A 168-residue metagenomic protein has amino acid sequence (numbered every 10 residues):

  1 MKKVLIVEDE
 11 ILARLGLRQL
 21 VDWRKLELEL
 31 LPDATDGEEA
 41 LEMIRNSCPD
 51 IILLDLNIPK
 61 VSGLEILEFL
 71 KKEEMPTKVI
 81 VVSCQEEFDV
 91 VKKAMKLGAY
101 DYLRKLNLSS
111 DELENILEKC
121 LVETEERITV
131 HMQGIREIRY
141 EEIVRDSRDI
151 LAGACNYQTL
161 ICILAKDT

Functional and structural regions predicted by a protein language model:
E8, D55: Active-site residues of response regulator receiver
I11-P32, N46: Two-component/phosphorelay signaling modules centered on CheY-like receiver
D33-E42, G63-I66: Helix N-cap/capping motif at the beta->alpha junctions
P49, G63, M75-P76, M95-Y100: As written
P59: The feature encodes the CheY-like receiver
K92-M95, A99-T168: Interdomain helical linkers/hinges and coiled-coil/dimerization scaffolds that transmit conformational signals
